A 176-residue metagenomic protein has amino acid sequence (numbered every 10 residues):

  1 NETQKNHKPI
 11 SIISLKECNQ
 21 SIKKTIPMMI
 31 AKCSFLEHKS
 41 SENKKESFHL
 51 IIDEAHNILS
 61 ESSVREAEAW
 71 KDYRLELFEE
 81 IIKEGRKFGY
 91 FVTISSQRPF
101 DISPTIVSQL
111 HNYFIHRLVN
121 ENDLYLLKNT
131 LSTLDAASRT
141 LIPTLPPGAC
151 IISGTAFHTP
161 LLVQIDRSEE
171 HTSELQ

Functional and structural regions predicted by a protein language model:
N1-E80, K87: P-loop NTPase motor domains
S14-E17, I52-E54, I152-A156, I165-R167: Flexible glycine-/small-residue-rich
C18, L118, L175: Hydrophobic pocket-lining residues within nucleotide cofactor-binding pockets
M28-K32, H111, R167-S168: Short, solvent-exposed amphipathic alpha-helical segments in soluble enzyme and RNA/protein-processing domains
I30, L131-L134, L175: Alpha-helix boundary/capping residues
S62, I106, Q176: Short, flexible helix/strand-to-coil boundary loops that buttress conserved ligand/catalytic motifs in alpha/beta
Y73-Q164: Conserved ATP-driven motor cores of ASCE-family P-loop NTPases powering translocation/secretion/packaging/pilus
E170-Q176: Conserved small/polar residues in nucleotide/adenosyl-binding loops
